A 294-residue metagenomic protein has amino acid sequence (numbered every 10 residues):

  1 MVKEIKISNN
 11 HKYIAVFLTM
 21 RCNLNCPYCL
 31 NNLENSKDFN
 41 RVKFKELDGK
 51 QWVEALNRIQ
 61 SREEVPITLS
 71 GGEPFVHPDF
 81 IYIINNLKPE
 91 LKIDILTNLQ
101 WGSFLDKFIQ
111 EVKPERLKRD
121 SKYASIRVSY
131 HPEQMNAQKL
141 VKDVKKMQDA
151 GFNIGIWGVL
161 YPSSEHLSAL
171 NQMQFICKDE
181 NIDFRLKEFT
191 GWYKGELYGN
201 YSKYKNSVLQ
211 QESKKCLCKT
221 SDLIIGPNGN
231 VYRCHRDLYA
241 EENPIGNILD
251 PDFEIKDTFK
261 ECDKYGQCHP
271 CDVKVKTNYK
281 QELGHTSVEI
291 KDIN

Functional and structural regions predicted by a protein language model:
M1-K12, N32, H235-N294: Flexible mid-to-C-terminal extensions adjoining Fe-S/redox cofactors in radical SAM and related proteins
I5-Q51, H235, E241, P270: Canonical Radical SAM [4Fe-4S] cluster-binding loop centered on the CxxxCxxC motif and its immediate flanking residues
Y13, L33-L47, R62-H77, K88-L105 (+3 more regions): Core AdoMet radical
A15, T19-C22, L209-Q211, I255 (+1 more regions): Residue-level signal for mature regions of secreted extracellular proteins and peptides
R21, L30, E54-P66: Glycine-rich short-loop/terminal segments
V53-L56, I81-I84, L105, I109-V112 (+2 more regions): Generic structural signal for well-ordered alpha-helices, preferentially at hydrophobic/aromatic core positions
L56-R62, I81-E90, K145-Q148, F175-I176 (+1 more regions): Alpha-helix C-terminal capping segments
S125-N247: Radical SAM enzyme [4Fe-4S]-AdoMet core and its adjacent flexible, acidic and glycine-rich loops/tails across
